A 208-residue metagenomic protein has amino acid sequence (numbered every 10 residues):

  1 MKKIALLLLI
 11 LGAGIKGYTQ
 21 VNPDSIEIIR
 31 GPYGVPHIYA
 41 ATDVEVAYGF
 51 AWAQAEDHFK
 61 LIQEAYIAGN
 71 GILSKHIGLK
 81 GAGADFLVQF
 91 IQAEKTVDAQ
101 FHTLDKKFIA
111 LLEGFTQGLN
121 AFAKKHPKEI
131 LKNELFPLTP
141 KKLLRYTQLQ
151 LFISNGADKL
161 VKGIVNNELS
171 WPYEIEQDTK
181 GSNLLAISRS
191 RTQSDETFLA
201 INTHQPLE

Functional and structural regions predicted by a protein language model:
M1-V21: Bacterial Sec-dependent N-terminal signal peptides
N22-E208: Substrate-recognition/specificity elements adjacent to catalytic centers across diverse enzyme folds
